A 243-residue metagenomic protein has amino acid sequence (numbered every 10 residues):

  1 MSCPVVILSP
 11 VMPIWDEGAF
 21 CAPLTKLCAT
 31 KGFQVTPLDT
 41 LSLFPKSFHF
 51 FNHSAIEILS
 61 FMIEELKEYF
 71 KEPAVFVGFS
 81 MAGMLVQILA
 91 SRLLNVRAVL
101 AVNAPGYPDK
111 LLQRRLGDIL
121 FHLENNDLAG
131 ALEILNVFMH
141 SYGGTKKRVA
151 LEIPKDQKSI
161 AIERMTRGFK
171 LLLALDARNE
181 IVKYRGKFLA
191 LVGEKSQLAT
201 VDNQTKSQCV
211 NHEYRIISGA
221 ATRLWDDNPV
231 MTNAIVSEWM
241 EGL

Functional and structural regions predicted by a protein language model:
M1-F33: Short, surface-exposed "cap/lid" segments of acyl-processing enzymes
V11-M12, T30, Q34-A74: Active-site loop/oxyanion-hole signature of alpha/beta-hydrolase fold enzymes
V77-V86: Gly/Ala-rich beta-loop-alpha elbow adjacent to hydrolase catalytic centers
S91-R92, V96-N126, R167, L171: Flexible "cap/lid" loop of the alpha/beta hydrolase fold
K110-L112, L128-E180: Conserved alpha/beta-hydrolase catalytic His-Asp/Glu region
Y184, A190-V192: Short beta-strand/loop motif that positions the catalytic acidic residue of the alpha/beta-hydrolase fold
Q197-N203: Conserved alpha/beta-hydrolase "acid-adjacent" motif
A220-N233: Catalytic histidine-centered segment of alpha/beta-hydrolase-like enzymes
